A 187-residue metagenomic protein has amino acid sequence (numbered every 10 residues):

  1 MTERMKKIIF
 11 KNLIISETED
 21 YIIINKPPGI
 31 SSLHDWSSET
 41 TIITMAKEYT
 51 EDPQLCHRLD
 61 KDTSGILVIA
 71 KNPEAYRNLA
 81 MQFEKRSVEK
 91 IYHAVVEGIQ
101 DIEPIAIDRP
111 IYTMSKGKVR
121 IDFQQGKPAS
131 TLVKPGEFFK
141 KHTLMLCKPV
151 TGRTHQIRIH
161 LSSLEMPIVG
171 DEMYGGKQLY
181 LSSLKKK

Functional and structural regions predicted by a protein language model:
M1-S130, G136-F139, L161, S182-L184: RNA pseudouridine synthases
E39, K140-K187: Pseudouridine synthase
K134-P135, L146: Beta-strand-rich interaction surfaces with strong enrichment in secreted/lumenal proteins
